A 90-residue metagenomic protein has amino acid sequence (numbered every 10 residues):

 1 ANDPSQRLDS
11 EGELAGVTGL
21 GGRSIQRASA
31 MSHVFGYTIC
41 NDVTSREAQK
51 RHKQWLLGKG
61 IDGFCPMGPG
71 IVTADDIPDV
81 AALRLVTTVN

Functional and structural regions predicted by a protein language model:
A1-V89: Active-site microenvironments in enzyme catalytic cores
